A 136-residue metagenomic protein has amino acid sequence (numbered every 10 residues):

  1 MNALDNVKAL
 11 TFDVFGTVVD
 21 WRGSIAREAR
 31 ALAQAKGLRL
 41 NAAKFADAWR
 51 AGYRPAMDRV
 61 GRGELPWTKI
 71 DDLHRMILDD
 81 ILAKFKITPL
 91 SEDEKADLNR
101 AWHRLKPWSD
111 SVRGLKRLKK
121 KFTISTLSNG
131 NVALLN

Functional and structural regions predicted by a protein language model:
M1-N2, R117: A short acidic-Thr-Gly-centered motif at the start of a beta-strand
A3-S109, N131: N-terminal helical cap/lid subdomain that shapes the substrate entry/recognition surface in HAD-like hydrolases
K84-P89, S109-N136: Substrate-recognition/cap helix-loop segment adjacent to the acidic, metal-dependent catalytic center of Asp-based
